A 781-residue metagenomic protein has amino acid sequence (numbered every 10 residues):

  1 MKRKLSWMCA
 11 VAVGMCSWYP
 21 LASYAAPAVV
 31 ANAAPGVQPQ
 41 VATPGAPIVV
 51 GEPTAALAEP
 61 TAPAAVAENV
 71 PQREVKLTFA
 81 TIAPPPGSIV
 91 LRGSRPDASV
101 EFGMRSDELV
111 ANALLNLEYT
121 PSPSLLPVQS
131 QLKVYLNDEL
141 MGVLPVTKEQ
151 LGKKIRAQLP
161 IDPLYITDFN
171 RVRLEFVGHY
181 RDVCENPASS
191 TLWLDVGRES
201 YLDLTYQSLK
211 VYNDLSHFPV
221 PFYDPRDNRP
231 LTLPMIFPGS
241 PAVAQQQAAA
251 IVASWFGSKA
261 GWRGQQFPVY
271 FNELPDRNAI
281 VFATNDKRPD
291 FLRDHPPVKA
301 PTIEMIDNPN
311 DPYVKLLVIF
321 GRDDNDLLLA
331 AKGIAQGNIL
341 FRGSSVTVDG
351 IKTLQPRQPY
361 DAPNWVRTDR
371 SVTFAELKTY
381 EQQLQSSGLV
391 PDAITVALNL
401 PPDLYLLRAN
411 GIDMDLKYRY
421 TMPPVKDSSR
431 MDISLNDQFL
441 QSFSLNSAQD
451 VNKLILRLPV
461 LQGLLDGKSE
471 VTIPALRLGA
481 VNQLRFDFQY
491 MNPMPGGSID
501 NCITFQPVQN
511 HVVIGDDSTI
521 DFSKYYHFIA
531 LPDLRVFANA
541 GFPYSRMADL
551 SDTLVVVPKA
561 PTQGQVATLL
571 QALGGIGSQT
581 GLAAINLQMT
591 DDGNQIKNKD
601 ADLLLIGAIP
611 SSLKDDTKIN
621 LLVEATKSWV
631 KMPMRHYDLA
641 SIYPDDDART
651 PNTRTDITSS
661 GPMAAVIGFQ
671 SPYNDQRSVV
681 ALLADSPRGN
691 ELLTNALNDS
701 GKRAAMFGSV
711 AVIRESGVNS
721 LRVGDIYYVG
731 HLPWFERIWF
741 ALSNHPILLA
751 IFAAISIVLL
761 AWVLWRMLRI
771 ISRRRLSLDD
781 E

Functional and structural regions predicted by a protein language model:
M1-C9: Bacterial N-terminal signal peptides that target proteins for export
M15-A25: C-terminal segment of classical bacterial N-terminal signal peptides
A26-E781: Solvent-exposed alpha-helical segments and adjacent loops that form catalytic or protein-interaction surfaces
